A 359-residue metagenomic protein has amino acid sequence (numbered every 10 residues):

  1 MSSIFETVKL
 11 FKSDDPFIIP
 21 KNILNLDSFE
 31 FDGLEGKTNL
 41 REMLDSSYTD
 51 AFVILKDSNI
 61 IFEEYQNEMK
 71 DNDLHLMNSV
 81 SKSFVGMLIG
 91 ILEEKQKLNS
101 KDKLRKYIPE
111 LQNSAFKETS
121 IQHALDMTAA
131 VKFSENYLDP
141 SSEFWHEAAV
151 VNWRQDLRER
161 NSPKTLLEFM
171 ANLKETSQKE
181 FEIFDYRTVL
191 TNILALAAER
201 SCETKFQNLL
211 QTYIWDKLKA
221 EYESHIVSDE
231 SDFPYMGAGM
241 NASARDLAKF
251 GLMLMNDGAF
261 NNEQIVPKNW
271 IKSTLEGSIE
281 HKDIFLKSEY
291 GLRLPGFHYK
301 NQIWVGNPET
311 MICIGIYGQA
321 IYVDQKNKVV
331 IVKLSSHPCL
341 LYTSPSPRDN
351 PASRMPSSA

Functional and structural regions predicted by a protein language model:
M1-K70, K97-L98, L125-D126, A130-K132 (+1 more regions): N-terminal leader/targeting segments and the immediately adjacent pre-domain N-terminus
S58, L76-S100, A124, L194-A198 (+1 more regions): Active-site SXXK
I60-E64, R105-K106, P140-K179, T204-E223: Short, charged, amphipathic alpha-helices and their helix-cap/turn boundaries
L76, K95-N136, N172-E175, V189 (+2 more regions): Active-site helix/loop module of the DD-peptidase/beta-lactamase fold, centered on the serine-lysine SxxK catalytic
M127, V189-A197, G239-A259, Q319-S335: Active-site-proximal alpha-helical segments within enzyme catalytic domains
A220-V227, L275-V330: Active-site Gly/Thr loop motif
Y342-D349: Conserved small/polar residues in nucleotide/adenosyl-binding loops
S353-A359: Hydrophobic alpha-helical segments, chiefly the membrane-spanning helices and signal/signal-anchor peptides
